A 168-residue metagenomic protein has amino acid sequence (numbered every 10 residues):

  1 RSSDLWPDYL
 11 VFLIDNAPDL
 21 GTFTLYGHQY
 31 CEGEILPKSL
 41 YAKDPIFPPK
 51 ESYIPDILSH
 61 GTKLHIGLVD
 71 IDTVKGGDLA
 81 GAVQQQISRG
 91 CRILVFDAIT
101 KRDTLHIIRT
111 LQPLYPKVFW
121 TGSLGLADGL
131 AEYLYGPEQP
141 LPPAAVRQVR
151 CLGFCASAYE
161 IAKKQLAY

Functional and structural regions predicted by a protein language model:
R1: Extracellular interaction modules
D4-T104: Cap/lid and interdomain-hinge subdomains that line or gate substrate/regulatory clefts in soluble alpha/beta enzymes
D4-W6, T110-P113: Short, surface-exposed basic-aromatic patches at helix termini and helix-loop junctions that form
L25, P45-I46, A82-Q86, I107-L111 (+2 more regions): A generic local secondary-structure boundary/capping motif
G27-Q29, V74, T110-Q112, L134-G136: Generic preference for flexible, low-structure residues
P49-Y53, D78, I99-H106, T121 (+3 more regions): Conserved active-site and cofactor/substrate-binding residues in soluble primary-metabolism enzymes
H60, R109, E132: Short, well-ordered alpha-helices that flank and scaffold nucleotide-derived cofactor binding pockets
Q112-Y168: Acidic, glycine-rich loop-and-beta core segments that form the ion-binding/anion-interacting portion of active sites
